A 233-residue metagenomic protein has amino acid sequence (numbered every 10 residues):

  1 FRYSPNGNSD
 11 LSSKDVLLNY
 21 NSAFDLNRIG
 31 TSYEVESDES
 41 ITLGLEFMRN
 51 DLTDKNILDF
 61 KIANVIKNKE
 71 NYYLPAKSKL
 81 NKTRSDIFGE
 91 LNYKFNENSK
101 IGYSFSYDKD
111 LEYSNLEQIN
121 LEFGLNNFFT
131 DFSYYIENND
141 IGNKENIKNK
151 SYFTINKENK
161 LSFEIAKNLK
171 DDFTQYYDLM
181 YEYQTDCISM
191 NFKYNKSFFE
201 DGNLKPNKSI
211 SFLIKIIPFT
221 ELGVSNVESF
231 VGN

Functional and structural regions predicted by a protein language model:
F1-N233: Outer-membrane beta-barrel translocator/pore domains, especially the C-terminal barrels of Gram-negative outer-membrane
